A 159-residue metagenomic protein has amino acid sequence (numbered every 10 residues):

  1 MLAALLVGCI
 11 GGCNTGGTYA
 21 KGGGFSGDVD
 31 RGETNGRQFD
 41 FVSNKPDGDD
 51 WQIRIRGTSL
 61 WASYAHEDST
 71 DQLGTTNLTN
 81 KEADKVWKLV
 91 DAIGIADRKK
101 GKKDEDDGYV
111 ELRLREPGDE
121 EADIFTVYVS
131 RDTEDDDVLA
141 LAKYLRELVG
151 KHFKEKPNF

Functional and structural regions predicted by a protein language model:
M1-L5: Sec-dependent N-terminal signal peptides
G8-G12: C-terminal motif of bacterial Sec signal peptides marking the signal peptidase cleavage site
C13-K45, D68, K99-F159: Short, well-ordered, aromatic-rich surface patches in folded extracellular/luminal domains
G22-G24, T79-K102: Charged, amphipathic alpha-helical segments
V42-E67: Post-signal-peptide N-terminal segment of Sec-exported extracytoplasmic proteins
L60-G74, D123-T126: Acidic/histidine-rich, surface-exposed loop or edge segments in extracytoplasmic proteins
